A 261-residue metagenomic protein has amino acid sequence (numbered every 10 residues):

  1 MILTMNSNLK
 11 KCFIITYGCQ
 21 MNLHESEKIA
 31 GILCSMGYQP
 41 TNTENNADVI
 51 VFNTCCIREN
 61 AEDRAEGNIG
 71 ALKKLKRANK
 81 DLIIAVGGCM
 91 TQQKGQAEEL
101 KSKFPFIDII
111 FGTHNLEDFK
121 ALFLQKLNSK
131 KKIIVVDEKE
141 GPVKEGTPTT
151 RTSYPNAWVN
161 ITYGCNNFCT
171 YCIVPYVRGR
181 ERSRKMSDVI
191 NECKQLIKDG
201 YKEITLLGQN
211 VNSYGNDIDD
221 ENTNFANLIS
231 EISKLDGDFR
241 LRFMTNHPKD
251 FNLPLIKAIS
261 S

Functional and structural regions predicted by a protein language model:
I2-Y214, P254: Proteins enriched for Cys/Gly/acidic motifs involved in redox and nucleic-acid/cofactor modification
D81-V86, G95, K198-S261: Conserved SAM/AdoMet-binding glycine-rich loop
